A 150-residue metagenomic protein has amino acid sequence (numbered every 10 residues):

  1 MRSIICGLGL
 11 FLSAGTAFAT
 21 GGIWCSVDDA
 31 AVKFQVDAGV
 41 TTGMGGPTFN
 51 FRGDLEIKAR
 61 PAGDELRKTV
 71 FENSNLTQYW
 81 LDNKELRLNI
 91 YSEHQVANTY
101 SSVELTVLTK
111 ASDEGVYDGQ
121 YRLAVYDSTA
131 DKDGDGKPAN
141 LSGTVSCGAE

Functional and structural regions predicted by a protein language model:
M1-I4: Positively charged n-region of N-terminal signal peptides that target proteins for export
C6-L10: Hydrophobic helical h-region of N-terminal Sec-dependent signal peptides in bacterial secretory/periplasmic proteins
S13-T16: N-terminal signal peptide c-region/cleavage motif recognized by signal peptidases
G22-E150: Central antiparallel beta-sheet cores of small beta-barrel/beta-sandwich binding domains
